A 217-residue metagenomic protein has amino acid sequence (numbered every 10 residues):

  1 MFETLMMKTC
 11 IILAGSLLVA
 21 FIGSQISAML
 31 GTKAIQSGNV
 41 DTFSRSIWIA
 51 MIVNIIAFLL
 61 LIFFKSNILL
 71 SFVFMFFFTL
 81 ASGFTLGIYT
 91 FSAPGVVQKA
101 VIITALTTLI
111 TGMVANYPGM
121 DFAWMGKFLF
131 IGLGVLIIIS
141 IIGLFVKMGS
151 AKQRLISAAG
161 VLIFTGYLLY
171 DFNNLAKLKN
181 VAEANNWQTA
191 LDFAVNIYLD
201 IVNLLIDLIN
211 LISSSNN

Functional and structural regions predicted by a protein language model:
M1-N217: A hydrophobic alpha-helical transmembrane-helix feature that marks the membrane cores and membrane-interface segments
